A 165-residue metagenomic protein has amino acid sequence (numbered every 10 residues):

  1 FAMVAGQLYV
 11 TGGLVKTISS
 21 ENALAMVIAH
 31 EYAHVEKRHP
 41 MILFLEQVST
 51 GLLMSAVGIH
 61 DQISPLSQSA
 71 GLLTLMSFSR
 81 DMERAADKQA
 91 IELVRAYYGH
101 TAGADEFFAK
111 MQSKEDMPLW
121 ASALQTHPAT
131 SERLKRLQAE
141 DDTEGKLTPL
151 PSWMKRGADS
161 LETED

Functional and structural regions predicted by a protein language model:
F1-D165: A Zn2+-metalloprotease active-site environment signal
